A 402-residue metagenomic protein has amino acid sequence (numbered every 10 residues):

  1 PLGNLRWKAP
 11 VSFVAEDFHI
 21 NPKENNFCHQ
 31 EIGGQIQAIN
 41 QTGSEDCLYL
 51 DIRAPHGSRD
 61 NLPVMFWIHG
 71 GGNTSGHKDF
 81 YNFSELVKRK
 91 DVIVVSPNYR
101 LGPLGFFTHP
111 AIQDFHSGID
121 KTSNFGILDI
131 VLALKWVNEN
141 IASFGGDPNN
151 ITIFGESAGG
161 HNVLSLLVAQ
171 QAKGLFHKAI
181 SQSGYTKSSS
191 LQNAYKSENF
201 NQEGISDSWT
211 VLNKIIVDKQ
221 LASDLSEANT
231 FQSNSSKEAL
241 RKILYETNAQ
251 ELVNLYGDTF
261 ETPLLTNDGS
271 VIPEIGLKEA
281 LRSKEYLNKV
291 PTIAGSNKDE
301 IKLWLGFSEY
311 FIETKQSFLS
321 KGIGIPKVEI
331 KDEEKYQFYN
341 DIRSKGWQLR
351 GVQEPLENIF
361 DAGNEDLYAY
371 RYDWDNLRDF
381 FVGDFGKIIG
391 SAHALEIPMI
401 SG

Functional and structural regions predicted by a protein language model:
P1-N124, P148: Non-catalytic accessory segments of hydrolases
E45-C47, I119-S143, N201-N213: Alpha/beta-hydrolase active-site loop
P63, V137, F144-S157: Alpha/beta-hydrolase fold nucleophile elbow
G70, F125-D129, S157-G160: Active-site loop->helix "elbow" adjoining a glycine-rich segment at hydrolase catalytic centers
N98, F154, A169, I180-S183 (+2 more regions): Alpha/beta-hydrolase-fold catalytic nucleophile elbow
G160-A172: Short glycine-enriched nucleophile-adjacent loop and the immediately C-terminal alpha-helix near the catalytic center
K173-S189: A conserved short beta-strand
S190-K196, A228-G402: Substrate-gating cap/lid region and adjacent catalytic-acid/histidine neighborhood within extracellular/lumenal
